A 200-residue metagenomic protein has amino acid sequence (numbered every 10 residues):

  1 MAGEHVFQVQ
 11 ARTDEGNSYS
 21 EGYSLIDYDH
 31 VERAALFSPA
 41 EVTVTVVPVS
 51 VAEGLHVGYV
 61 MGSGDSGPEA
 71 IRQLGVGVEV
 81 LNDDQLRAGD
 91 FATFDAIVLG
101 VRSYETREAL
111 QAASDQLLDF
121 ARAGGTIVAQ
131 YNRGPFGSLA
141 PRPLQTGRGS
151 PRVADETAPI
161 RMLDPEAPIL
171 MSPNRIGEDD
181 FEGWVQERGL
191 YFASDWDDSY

Functional and structural regions predicted by a protein language model:
A2-F7: Short glycine/proline/serine/threonine-rich loop/turn segments at secondary-structure transition edges
V9-N17: Enriched for extracellular/lumenal, surface-exposed ectodomains of secreted and cell-surface proteins
S18-G100, Y131, D155: Aromatic-Pro/Gly-enriched surface loop or interdomain linker that acts as a lid/target-recognition segment
P48-S50, A88, D119-F120, R161 (+1 more regions): A general structural signal for short secondary-structure junctions and capping/turn motifs
L55, V76, G125, S199-Y200: A structural micro-motif
I97, T126, Q186-Y200: A glycine-centered loop/beta-turn motif at secondary-structure junctions
R102-G183: A glycine-rich, often tryptophan-bearing local segment used as a flexible ligand/cofactor-contacting loop or short
